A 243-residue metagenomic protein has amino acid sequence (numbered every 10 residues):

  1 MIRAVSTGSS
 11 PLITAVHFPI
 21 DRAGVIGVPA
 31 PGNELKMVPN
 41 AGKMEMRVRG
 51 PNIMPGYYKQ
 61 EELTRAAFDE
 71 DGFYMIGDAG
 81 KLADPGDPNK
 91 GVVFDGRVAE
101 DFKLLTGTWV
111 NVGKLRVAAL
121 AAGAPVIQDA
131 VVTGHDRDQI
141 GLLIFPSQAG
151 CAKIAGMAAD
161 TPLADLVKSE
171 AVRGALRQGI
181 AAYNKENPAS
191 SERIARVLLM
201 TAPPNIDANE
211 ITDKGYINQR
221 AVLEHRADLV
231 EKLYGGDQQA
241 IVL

Functional and structural regions predicted by a protein language model:
M1-D21, E34, A124-P125: Gly/Ser/Thr-rich phosphate-binding loop
I2-R3, A23-P29, F68-G72: Short Gly/Pro-enriched turn/cap motifs at secondary-structure boundaries
A4, V25-V28, D84, F94 (+3 more regions): Replace "in large, NTP-powered and nucleic-acid-processing enzymes" with "in large, NTP-powered factors and other
G8-P11, M54-G56, A83, D101 (+4 more regions): Flexible loop/turn segments at secondary-structure boundaries
K36-P39, M44-L104: Conserved ATP-binding/catalytic segment of the ANL
I53, P88-A118, C151-E170, S190-S191 (+1 more regions): Adenylate-forming
A79, A122-G150, N184: C-terminal boundary motif of the adenylate-forming
Q128-T133, D138, R177-L243: Conserved C-terminal "lid"/linker of ANL adenylate-forming enzymes
